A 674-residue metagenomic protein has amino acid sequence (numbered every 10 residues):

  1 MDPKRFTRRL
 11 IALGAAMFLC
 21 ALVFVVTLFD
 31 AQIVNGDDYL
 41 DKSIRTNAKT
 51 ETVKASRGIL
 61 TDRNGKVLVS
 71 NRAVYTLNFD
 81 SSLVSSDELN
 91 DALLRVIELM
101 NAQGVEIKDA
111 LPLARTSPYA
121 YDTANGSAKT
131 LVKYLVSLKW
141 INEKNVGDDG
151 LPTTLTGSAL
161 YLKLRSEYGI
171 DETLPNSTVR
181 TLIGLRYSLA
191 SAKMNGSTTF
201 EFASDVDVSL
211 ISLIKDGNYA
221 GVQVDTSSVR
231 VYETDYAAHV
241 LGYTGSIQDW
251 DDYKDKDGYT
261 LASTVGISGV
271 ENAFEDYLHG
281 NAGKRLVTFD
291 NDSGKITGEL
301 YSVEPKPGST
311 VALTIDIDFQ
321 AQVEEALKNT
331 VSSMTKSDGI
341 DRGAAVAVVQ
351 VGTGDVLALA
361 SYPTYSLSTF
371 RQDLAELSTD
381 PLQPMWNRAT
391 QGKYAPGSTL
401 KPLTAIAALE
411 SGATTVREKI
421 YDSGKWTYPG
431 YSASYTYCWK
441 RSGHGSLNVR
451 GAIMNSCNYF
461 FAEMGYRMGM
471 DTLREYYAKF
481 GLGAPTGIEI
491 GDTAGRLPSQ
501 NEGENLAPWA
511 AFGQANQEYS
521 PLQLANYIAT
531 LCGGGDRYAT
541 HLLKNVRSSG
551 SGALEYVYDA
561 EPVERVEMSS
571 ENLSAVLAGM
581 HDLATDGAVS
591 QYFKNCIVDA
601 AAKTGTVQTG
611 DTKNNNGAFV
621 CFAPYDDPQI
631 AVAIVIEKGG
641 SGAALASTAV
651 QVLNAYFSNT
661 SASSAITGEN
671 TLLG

Functional and structural regions predicted by a protein language model:
M1-D276, V287-E304, S337, A344: Membrane-proximal periplasmic segments of bacterial cell-envelope enzymes, especially penicillin-binding proteins
R57, A73, N218, A326-T353 (+2 more regions): Flexible, solvent-exposed loop/hinge segments and secondary-structure transition points
V69, Y75, F289-K306, I315 (+3 more regions): Beta-lactam-recognizing serine transpeptidase/beta-lactamase-like catalytic domain environment
N90-E98, V208, S212, D216 (+20 more regions): Solvent-exposed, polar/charged alpha-helical surfaces in well-ordered, non-transmembrane soluble domains, broadly
I296-A344: Conserved, well-ordered alpha-helix/loop/beta-strand core segments that scaffold catalytic motifs
C532, A584, V650-S661: Short amphipathic alpha-helical signal-transduction/dimerization elements
T660-G674: Gram-negative outer-membrane assembly/targeting C-terminal domains
